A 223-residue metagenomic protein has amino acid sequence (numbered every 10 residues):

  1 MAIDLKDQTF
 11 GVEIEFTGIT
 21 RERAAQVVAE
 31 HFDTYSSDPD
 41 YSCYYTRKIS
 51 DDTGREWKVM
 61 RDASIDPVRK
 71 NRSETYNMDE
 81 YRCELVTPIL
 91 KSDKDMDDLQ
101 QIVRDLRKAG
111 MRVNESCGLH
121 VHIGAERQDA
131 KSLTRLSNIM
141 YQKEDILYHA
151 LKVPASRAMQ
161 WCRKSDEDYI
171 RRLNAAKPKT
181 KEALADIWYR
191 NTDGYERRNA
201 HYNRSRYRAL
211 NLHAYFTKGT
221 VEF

Functional and structural regions predicted by a protein language model:
M1-R112, E126-E222: C-terminal accessory/tail domains of diverse enzymes
G118-H120, E126-R127: Gly/Ser/Thr-rich loops at beta-strand to alpha-helix junctions that form or flank small-molecule/cofactor-binding
V121, F223: Conserved, mostly hydrophobic/aromatic
